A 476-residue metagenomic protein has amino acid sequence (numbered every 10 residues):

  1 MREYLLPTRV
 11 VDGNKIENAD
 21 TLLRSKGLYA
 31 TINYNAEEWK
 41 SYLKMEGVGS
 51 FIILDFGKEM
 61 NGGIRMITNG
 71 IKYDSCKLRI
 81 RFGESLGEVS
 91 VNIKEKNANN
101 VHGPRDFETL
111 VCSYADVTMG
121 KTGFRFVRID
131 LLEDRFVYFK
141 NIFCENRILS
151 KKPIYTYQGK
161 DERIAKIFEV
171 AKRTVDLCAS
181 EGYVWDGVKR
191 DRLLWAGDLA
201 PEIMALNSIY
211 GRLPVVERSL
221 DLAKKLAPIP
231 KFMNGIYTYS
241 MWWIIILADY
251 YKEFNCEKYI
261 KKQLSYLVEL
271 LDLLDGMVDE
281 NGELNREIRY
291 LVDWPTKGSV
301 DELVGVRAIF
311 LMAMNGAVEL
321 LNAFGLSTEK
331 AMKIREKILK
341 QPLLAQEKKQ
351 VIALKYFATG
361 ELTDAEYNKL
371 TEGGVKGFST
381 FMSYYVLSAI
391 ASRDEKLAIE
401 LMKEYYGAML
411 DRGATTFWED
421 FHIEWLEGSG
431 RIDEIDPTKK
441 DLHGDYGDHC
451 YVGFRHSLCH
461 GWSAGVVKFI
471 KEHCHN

Functional and structural regions predicted by a protein language model:
M1-V184, G197, P214-L220, K258 (+1 more regions): Extracellular/oxidizing-compartment recognition motifs
R24, Y29, Y34-E37, H102 (+5 more regions): Alpha-helical structural elements
F56, V117, R192, L206 (+1 more regions): Short, charged/polar micro-motifs that form catalytic or ligand-binding hotspots
N92-K94, L193, R455: A subset of signal/propeptide-processing and intrinsically disordered low-complexity segments in secreted/extracellular
P153-K160, K189, M204-A205, V300: Second-shell loop/turn segments in exported
V188-R190, L194: Glycine/proline-enriched, intrinsically flexible loops and inter-domain linkers
W195-P201, A205-N476: Active-site core of glycosidic bond-cleaving carbohydrate-active enzymes
